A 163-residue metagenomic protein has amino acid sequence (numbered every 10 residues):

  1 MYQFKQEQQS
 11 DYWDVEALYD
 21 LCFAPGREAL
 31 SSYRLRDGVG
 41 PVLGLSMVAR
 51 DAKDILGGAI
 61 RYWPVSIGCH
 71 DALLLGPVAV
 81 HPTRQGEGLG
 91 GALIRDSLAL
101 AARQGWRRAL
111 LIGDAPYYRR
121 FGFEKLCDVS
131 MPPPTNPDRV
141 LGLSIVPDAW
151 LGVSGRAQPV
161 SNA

Functional and structural regions predicted by a protein language model:
Y2-V15: A short beta-loop-alpha structural element at the N-terminal edge of CoA-dependent acyl/N-acetyltransferase catalytic
Y12, D20-A52, L56-P64: Active-site rim helix/loop that mediates acceptor-substrate recognition in acyltransferases
P77-Q85: A short, internal acetyl-CoA/4′-phosphopantetheine-binding micro-motif in the GNAT/acyltransferase core
R84-D96, W106: Conserved acetyl-CoA pyrophosphate-binding loop and the N-cap/start of the following alpha-helix in GNAT-like
L98-G113, L126: Conserved GNAT acetyl-CoA-binding A-motif
I112, E124-V146: Conserved catalytic-core motifs of GNAT/GCN5-like acyltransferases
Y118, F123: Conserved active-site tyrosine of GNAT-family acetyltransferases
V146-A163: Acidic/histidine-enriched, glycine/proline-rich intrinsically disordered or flexible terminal extensions
